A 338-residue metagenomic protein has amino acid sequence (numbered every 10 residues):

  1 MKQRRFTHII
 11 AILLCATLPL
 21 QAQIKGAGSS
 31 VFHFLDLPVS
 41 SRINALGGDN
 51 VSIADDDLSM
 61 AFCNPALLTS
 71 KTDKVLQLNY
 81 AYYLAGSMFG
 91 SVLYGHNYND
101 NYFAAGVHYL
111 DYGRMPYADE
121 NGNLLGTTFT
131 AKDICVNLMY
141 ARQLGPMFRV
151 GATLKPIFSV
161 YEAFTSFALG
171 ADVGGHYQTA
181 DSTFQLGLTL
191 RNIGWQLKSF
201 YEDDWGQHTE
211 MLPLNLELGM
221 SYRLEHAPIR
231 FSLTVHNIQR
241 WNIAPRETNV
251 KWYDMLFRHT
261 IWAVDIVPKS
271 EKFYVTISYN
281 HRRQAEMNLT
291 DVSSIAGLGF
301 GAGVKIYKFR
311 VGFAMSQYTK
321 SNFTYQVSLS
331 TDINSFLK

Functional and structural regions predicted by a protein language model:
M1-I24: Bacterial Sec-dependent N-terminal signal peptides
Q23-K338: Subset of outer-membrane beta-barrel
